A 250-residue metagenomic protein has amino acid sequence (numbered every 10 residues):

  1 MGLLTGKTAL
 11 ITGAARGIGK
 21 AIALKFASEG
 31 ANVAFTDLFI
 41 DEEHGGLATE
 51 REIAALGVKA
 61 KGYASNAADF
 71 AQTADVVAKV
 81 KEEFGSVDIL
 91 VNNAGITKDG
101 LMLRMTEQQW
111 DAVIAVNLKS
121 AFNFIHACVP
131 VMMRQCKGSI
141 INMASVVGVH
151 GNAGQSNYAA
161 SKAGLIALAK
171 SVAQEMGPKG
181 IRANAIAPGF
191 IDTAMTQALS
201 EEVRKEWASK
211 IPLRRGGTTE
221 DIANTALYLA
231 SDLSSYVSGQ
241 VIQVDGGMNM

Functional and structural regions predicted by a protein language model:
G2-F84, K98, Q108-Q109: Short-chain dehydrogenase/reductase
L101-M102, Q109-I114, T196, W207: Substrate-binding pocket helix/loop in short-chain dehydrogenase/reductase
L103, H150-S156, P178-K179, R214 (+1 more regions): Active-site loop immediately N-terminal to the catalytic Tyr-X3-Lys motif of short-chain dehydrogenase/reductase
I125, S161, A169: Active-site helix of classical SDR
P130, Q174-P178, S235: Alpha-helical segment proximal to the catalytic Tyr-Lys
S145: Residue(s) in the substrate-gating loop at a strand-loop-helix junction that position the organic substrate next
A185, A208-L233, V237, G246: C-terminal helical subdomain
